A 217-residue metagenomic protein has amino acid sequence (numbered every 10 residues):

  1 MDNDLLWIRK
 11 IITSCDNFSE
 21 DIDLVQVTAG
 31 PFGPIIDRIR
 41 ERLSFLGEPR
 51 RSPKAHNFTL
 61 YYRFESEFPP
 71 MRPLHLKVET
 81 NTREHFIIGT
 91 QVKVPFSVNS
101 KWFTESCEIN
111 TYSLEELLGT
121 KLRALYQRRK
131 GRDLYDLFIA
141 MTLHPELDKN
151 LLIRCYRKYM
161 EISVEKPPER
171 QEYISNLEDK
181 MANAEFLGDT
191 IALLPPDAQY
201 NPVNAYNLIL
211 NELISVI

Functional and structural regions predicted by a protein language model:
M1-I11: Short gly/ser-rich loop at a beta-strand->alpha-helix junction or flexible surface loop bordering the NTP-binding
I12-D16, I22, V27-I217: Structured mid-to-C-terminal alpha-helical surface segments
